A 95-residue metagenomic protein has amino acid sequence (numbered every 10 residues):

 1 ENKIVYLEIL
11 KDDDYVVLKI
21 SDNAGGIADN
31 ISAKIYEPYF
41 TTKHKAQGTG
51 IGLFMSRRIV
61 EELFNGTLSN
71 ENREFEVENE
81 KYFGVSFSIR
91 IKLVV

Functional and structural regions predicted by a protein language model:
N2-L18: Short beta-strand-loop-beta element adjacent to the nucleotide/active-site pocket used for signaling
D22: Acidic ATP/Mg2+-coordinating residue in the GHKL
I27-Y39: Short conserved segment of the HATPase_c
Y39-T49, F64: Glycine-rich ATP-lid/hinge loop adjacent to the conserved G-boxes
G52, S56-R57: Short alpha-helical Gxxx[C/S/T] motif in the catalytic ATP-binding
V60-E61: Detector for a conserved hydrophobic position within an alpha-helical segment of the HATPase_c
F64-E78: Glycine-rich ATP-binding loops of the HATPase_c
E78-V94: Short C-terminal beta-strand
